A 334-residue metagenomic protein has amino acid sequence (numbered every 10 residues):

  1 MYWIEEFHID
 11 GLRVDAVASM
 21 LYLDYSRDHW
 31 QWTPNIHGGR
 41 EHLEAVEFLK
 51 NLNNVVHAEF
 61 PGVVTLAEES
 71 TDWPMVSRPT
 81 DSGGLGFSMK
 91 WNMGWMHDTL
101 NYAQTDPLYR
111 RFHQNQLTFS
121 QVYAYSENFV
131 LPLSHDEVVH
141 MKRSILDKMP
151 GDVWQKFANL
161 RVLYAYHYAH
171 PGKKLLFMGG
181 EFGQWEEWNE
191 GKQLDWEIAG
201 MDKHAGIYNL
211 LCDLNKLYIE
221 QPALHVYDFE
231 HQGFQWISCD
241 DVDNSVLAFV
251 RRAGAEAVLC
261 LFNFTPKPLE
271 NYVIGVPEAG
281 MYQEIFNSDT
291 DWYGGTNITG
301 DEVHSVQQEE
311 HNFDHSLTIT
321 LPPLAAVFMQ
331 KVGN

Functional and structural regions predicted by a protein language model:
M1-R13: An active-site-proximal structural segment forming one wall of the substrate-binding cleft that immediately precedes
H8-D10, Y25-G191, I219-I274, E278-M281 (+2 more regions): Conserved alpha/beta catalytic core and glycan-binding cleft of carbohydrate-active enzymes
V14-V17, G38: Signature of the chemotaxis receptor cytoplasmic signaling rod
V17-S19, S70, F264, V332: An acidic- and aromatic-residue-enriched active-site/binding cleft used to recognize and process polar
E41-L49, Q155-A158, K203-A205, N209 (+1 more regions): Aromatic- and glycine-enriched glycan-recognition loops and surfaces that form the carbohydrate-binding subsites
L194-W196: Conserved, charged catalytic cores of large soluble enzymes
D202-L224: Catalytic cores of secreted or luminal carbohydrate-active enzymes
D301-N334: C-terminal beta-strand-rich structural cap/linker in extracellular carbohydrate-active enzymes
